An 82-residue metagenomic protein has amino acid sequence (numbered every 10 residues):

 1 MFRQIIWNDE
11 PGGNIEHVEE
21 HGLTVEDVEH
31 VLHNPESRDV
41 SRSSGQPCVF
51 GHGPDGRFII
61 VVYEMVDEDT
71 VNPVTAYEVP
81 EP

Functional and structural regions predicted by a protein language model:
M1-P82: Ribonuclease/tRNase effector modules and their secretory precursors
